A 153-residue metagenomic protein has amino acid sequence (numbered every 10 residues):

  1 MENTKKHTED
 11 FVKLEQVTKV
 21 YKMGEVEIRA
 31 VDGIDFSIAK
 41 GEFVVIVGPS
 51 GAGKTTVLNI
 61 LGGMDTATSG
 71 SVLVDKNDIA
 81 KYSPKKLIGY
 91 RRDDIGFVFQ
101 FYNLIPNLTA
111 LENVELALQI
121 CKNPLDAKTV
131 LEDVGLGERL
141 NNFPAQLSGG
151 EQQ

Functional and structural regions predicted by a protein language model:
M1-T8: Pre-NBD coupling/linker segments of ABC/ABC-like ATPases
E9-Q153: ABC family nucleotide-binding domain
